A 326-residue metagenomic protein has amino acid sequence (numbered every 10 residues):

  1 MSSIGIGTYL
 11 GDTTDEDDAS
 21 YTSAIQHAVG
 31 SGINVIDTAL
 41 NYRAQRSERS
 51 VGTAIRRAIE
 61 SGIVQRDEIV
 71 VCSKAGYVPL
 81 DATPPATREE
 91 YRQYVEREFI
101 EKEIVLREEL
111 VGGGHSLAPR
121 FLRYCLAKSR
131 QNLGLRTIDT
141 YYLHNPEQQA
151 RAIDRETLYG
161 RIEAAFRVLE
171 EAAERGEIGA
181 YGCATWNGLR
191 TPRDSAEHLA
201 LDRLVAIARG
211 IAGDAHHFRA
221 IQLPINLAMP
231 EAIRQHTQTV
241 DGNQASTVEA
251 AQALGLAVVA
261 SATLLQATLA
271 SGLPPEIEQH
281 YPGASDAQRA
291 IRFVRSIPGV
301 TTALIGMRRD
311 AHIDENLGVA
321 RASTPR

Functional and structural regions predicted by a protein language model:
M1-R97, K102-I104, R120-R123, R136 (+4 more regions): N-terminal binding-site loop/beta-alpha segment at the start of enzyme catalytic domains that lines or forms
A19-S20, I25-H27, N41-A44, R120 (+3 more regions): Beta/alpha (TIM)-barrel catalytic core signal, keyed to glycine-rich beta->alpha loops juxtaposed to Asp/Glu that bind
G32, G134-L135, G179-G182: Alpha-helical hinge/cap motifs
I104-G114: Short glycine/proline- and acidic residue-enriched helix-loop micro-motifs that form flexible lids or anion-recognition
H115-T137: An active-site-proximal structural segment forming one wall of the substrate-binding cleft that immediately precedes
